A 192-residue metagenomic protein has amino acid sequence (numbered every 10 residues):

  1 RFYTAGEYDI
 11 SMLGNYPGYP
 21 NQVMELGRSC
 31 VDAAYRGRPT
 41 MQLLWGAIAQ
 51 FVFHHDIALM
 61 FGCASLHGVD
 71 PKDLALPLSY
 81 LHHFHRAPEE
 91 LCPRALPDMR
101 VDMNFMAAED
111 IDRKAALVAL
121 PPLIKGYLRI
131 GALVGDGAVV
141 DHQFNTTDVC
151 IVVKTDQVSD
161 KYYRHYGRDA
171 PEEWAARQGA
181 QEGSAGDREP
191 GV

Functional and structural regions predicted by a protein language model:
R1-L133, A138-I151, Q157-V158: Acyl-donor binding region in acyl/amide transferases
R36-R38, R164-H165, V192: Intrinsic structural disorder
C150-G179: Long, continuous compositionally biased terminal/linker segments
A180-V192: Short, basic, low-complexity termini and linkers enriched in Ser/Thr/Gly/Pro that act as targeting/leader peptides
